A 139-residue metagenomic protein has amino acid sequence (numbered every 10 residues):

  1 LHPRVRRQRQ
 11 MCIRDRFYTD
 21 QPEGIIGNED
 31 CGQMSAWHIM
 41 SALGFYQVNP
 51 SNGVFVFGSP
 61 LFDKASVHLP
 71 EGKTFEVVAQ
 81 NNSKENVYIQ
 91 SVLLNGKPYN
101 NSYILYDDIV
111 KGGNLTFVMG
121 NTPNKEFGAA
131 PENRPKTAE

Functional and structural regions predicted by a protein language model:
L1-I13: Single conserved hydrophobic/aromatic residue that forms the stacking wall/gate of nucleotide- or nucleobase-binding
R7, I25-V48: C-terminal substrate/ligand-recognition segments
R7-Q10, A42, N52, E85-Q90: Alpha-helical multipass membrane-protein architecture
R14, N28-Q33, V56-F62: A glycine-rich phosphate-binding loop feature that marks nucleotide/adenosyl-phosphate handling sites
R14-Q21: Long, well-ordered core segments of solenoidal/helical folds
T19, N49, V56-E139: Beta-rich accessory regions
